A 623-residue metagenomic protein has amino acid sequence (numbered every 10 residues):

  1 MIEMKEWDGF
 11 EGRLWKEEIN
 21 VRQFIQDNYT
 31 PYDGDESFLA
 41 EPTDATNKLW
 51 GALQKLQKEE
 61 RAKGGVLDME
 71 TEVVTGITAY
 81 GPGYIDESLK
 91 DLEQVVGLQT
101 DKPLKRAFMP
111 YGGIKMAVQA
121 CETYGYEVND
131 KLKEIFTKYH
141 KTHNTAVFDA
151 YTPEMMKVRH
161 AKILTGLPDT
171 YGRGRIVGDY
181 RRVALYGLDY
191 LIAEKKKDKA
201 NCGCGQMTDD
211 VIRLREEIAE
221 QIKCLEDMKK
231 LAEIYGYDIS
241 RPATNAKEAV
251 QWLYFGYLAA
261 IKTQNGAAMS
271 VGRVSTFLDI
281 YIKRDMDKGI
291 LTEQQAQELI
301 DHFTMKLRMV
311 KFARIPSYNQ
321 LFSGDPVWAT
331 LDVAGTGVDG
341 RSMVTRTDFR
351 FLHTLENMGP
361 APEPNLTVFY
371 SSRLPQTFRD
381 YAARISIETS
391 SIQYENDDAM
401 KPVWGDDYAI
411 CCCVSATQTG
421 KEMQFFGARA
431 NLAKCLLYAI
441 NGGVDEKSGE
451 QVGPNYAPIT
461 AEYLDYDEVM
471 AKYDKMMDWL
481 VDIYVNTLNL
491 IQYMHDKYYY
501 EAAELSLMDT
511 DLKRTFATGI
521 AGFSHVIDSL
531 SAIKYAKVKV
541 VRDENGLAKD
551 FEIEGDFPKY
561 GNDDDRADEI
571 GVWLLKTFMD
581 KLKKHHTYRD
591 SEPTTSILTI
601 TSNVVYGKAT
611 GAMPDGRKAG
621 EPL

Functional and structural regions predicted by a protein language model:
I2-L623: Conserved catalytic cores of very large enzyme subunits
